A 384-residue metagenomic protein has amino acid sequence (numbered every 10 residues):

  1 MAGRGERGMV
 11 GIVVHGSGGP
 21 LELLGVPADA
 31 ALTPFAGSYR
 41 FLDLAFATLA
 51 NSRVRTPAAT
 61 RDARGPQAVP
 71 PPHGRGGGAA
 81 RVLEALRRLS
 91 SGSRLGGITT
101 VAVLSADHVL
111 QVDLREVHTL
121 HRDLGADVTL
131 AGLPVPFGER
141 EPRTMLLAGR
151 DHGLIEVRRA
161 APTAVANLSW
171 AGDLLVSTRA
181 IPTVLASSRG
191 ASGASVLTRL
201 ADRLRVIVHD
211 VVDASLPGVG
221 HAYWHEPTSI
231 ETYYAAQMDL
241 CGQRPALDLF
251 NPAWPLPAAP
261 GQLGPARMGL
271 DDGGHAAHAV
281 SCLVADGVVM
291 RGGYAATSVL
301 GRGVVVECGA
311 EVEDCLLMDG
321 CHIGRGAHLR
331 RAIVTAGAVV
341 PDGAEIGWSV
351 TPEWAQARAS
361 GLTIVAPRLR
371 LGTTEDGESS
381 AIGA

Functional and structural regions predicted by a protein language model:
M1-C241, W354, A359-G361, V365 (+1 more regions): Unchanged
M1-H15, S188-A384: Left-handed beta-helix
